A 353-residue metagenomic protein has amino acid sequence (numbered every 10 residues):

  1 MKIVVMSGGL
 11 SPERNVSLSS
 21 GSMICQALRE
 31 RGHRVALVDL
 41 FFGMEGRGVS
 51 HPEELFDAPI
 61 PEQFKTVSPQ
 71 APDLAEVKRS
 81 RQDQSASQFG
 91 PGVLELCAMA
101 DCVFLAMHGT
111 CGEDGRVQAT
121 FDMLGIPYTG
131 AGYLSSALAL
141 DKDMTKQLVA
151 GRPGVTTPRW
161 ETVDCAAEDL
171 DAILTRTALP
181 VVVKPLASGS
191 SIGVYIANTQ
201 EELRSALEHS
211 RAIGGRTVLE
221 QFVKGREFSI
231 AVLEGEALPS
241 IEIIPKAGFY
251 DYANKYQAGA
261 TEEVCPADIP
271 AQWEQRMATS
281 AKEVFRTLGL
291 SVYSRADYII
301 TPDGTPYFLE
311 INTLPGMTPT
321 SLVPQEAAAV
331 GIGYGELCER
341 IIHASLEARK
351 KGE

Functional and structural regions predicted by a protein language model:
M1-L134, L138-L140, M144, L148 (+2 more regions): ATP-binding N-terminal substructure of ATP-dependent carboxylate-amine bond-forming enzymes
I3-S7, S19, G90-C97, D122 (+2 more regions): Active-site nucleotide/adenylate-binding loops and adjacent lid/helix of ATP-dependent enzymes
V35, P127-Y128, T157, V181 (+1 more regions): Hydrophobic beta-strand scaffold residues
G109, S191, K246, N312-E326: Glycine-rich phosphate/pyrophosphate-binding beta-alpha loops
Y195-T279, I300-Y307: Phosphate-binding site of ATP-dependent enzymes
Q221, I230-V232, F285-M317, A327: Conserved metal-phosphate-binding beta-hairpin within the catalytic cores of diverse ATP-dependent phosphoryl-transfer
E242-S294, Q325-E353: Active-site "cap" helix and flanking loop/linker of ATP-utilizing ligase/carboxylase catalytic domains
